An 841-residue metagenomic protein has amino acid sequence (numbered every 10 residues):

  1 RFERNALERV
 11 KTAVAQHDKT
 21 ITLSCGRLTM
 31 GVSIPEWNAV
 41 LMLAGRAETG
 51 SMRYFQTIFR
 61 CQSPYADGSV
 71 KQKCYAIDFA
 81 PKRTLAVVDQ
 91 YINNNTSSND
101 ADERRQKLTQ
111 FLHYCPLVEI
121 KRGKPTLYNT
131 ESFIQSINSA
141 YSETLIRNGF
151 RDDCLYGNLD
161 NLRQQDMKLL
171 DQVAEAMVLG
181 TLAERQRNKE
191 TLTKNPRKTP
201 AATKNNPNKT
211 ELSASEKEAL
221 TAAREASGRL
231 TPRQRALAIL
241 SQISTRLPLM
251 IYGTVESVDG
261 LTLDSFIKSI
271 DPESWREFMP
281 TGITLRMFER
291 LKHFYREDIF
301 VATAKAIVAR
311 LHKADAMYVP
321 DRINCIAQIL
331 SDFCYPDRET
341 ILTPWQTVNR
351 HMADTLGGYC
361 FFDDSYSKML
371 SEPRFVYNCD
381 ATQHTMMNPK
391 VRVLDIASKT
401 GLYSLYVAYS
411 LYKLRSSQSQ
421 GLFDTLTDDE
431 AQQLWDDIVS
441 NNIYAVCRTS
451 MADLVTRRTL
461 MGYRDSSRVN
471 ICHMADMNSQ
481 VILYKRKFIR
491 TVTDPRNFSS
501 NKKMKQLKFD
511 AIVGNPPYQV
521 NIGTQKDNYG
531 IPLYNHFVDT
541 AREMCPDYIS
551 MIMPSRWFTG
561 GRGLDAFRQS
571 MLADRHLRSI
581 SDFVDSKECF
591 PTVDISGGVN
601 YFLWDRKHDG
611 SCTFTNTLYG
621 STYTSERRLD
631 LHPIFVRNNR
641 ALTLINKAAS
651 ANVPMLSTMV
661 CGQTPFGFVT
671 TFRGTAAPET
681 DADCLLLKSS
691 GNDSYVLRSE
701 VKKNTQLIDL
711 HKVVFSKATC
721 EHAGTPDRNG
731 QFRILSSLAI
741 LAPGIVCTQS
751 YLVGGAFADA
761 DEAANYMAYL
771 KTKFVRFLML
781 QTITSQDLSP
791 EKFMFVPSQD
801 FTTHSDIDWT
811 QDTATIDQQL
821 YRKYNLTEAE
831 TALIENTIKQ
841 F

Functional and structural regions predicted by a protein language model:
F2-A101: Conserved RecA-like P-loop NTPase helicase motor core
T20, N38, V391, D510 (+2 more regions): Conserved acidic residues
P35-A39, S69-A76, V439-N442, C545-Y548 (+2 more regions): Short glycine-/polar-rich loops that comprise or flank the Walker A/P-loop and associated switch/sensor motifs
K71-N95, T425-V446, A452-V455, V469-V492 (+1 more regions): Extended charged low-complexity segments that act as oligomerization/scaffolding linkers
K82-A306: Long, largely alpha-helical accessory region at the distal end of helicase-like NTP-driven motors
P248-L434, Y444-T459, F793-T827, E835: Class I S-adenosyl-L-methionine
T347, S398-L405, R448, D453-L454 (+2 more regions): Signature of N6-adenine DNA methyltransferases within the class I
L507, S586-T748, L752-E828, A832: C-terminal substrate-recognition regions of SAM-dependent nucleic acid methyltransferases
